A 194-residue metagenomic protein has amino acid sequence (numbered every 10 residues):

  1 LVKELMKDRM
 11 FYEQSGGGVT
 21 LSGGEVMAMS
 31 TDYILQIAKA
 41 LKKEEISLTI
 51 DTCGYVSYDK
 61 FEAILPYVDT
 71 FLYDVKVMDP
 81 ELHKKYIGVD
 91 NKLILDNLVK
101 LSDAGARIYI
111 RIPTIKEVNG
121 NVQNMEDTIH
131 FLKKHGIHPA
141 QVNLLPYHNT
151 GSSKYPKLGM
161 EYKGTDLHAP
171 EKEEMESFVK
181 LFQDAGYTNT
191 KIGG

Functional and structural regions predicted by a protein language model:
L1: Aromatic/basic-lined ligand-recognition segments that form π-stacking hydrophobic pockets flanked by Lys/Arg to engage
M6-P156: Conserved AdoMet/S-adenosylmethionine-binding subsite of the radical SAM
P156-T165: Short glycine/proline- and charge-enriched loop/turn segments that cap or connect secondary-structure elements
G164-E174: Short, flexible active-site recognition loops that position polar ligands and cofactors
K172-G194: A cross-taxonomic marker for long C-terminal extensions/tails that follow the last structured domain
